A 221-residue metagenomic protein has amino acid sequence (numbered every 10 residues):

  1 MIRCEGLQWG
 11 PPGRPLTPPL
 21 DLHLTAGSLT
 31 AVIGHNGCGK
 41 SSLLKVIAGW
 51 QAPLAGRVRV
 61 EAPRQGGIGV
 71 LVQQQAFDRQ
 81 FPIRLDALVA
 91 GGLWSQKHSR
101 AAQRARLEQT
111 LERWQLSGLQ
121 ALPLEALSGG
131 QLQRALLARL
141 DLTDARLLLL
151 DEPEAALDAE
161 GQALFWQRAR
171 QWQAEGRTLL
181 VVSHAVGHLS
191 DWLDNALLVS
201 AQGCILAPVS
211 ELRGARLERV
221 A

Functional and structural regions predicted by a protein language model:
A48: Helix-to-loop junction immediately C-terminal to a conserved catalytic motif
A102-L119: Conserved ABC ATPase "signature" region
P123-L127: Conserved ABC ATPase signature
L148-E152: Catalytic Walker B motif of ABC-type/P-loop ATPase nucleotide-binding domains
D158: ABC-family nucleotide-binding domains
S183-H184: H-loop/switch region of ABC-family ATPase nucleotide-binding domains
Q202-A221: Conserved beta-strand-loop-alpha-helix hinge in the C-terminal portion of ABC ATPase nucleotide-binding domains
